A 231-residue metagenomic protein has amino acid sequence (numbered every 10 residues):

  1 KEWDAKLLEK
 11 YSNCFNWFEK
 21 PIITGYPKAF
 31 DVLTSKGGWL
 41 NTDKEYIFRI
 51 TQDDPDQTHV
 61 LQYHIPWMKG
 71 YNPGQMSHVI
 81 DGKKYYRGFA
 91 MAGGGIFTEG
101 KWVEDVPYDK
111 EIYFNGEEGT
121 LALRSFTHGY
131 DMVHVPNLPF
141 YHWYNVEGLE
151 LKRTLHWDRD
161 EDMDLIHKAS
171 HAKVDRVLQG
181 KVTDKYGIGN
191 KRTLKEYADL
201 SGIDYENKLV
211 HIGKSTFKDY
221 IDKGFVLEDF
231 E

Functional and structural regions predicted by a protein language model:
E2-D105, W143-D158: Conserved catalytic core of nucleotide-sugar-dependent glycosyltransferases
K10, A29, Y46, D53-P55 (+8 more regions): Residue-level detector of solvent-exposed, low-hydrophobicity positions
F15, S35, K110, N115-E118 (+6 more regions): Generic alpha-helix signal with a bias toward terminal, lower-confidence helices and secondary-structure junctions
K20, T34, G88-M91, Y130 (+4 more regions): Generic ordered-secondary-structure signal
H64-K83, R87-F97, G148-E231: Terminal low-complexity segments of carbohydrate-biosynthetic enzymes
V103-H134, L138-Y141: Donor nucleotide-sugar recognition loop
